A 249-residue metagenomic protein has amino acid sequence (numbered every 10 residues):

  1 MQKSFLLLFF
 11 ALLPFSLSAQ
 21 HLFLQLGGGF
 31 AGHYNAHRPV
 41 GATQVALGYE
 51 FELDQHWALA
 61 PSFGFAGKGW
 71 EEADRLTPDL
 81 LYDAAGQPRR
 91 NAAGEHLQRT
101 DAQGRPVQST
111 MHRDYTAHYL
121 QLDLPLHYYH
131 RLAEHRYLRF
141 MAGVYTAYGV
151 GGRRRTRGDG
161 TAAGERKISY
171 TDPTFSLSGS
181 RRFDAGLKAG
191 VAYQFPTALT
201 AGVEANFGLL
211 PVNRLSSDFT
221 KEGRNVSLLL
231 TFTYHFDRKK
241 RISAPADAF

Functional and structural regions predicted by a protein language model:
M1-S4, A19-Q20: Positively charged n-region of N-terminal signal peptides that target proteins for export
S4-F15: Sec-dependent N-terminal signal peptides
A19-E50, T233-F249: Short glycine/proline- and aromatic-enriched beta-strand/turn motifs that initiate or cap beta-hairpins
L22, H56-L59, R136-L138, T197-V203 (+1 more regions): Repeated loop/turn-to-beta-strand initiation elements of outer-membrane beta-barrel proteins
L26-F30, V45-Q55, F63-F65, L122-Y128 (+4 more regions): Residues on the lipid-exposed face of transmembrane beta-strands in outer-membrane beta-barrel proteins
G32-R38, K68-Y119, Y148-D184, K188 (+3 more regions): Extracellular/periplasm-exposed beta-strand and loop segments of Gram-negative cell-envelope proteins, dominated by
R113-R131, L138, V150: Extended, folded domain segments that form the structural surfaces/walls around functional sites
Y137-Y145, N206, I242-F249: Membrane-proximal, glycine/serine-rich, low-complexity loop/turn segments characteristic of large bacterial
